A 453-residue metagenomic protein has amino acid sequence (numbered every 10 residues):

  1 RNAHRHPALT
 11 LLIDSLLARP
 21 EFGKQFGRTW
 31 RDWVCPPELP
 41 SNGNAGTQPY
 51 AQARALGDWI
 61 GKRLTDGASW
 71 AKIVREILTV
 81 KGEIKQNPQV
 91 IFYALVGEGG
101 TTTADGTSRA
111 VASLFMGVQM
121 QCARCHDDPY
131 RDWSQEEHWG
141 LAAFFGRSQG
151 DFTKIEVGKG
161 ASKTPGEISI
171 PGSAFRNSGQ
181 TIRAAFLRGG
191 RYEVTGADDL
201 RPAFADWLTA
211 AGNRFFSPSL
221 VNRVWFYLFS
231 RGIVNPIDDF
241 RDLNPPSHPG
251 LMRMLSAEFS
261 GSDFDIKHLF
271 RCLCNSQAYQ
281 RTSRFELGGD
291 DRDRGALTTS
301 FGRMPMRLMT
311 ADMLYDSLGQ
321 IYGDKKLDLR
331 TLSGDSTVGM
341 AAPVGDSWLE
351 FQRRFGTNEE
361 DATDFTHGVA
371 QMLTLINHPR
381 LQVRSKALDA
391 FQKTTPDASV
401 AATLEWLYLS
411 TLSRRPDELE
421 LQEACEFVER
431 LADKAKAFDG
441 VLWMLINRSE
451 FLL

Functional and structural regions predicted by a protein language model:
R1-A184, P202, F215-S256, I266 (+3 more regions): Short, structured secondary-structure elements that scaffold catalytic or ligand/cofactor-binding regions
T195-A197: Short alpha-helical hairpin
F259-S262: Localized edge beta-strand/strand-to-loop motifs within extracellular or lumenal beta-rich domains
